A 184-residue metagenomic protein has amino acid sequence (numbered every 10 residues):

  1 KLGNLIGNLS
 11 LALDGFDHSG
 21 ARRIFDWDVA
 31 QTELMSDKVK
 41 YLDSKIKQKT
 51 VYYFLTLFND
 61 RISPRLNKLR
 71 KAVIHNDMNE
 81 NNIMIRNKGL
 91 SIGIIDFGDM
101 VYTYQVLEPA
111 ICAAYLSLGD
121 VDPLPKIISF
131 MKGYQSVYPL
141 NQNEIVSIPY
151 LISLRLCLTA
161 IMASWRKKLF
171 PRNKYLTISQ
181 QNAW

Functional and structural regions predicted by a protein language model:
K1-I46, L69-K71: A cross-family kinase active-site recognition segment
G3, Y52-L55, H75, A110: Generic structural concept
D28-A30, F54, L151: Short acidic/histidine-centered micro-motifs embedded in hydrophobic/aromatic stretches that mark compact functional
K40-Y41, T159-W184: ATP/Mg2+ or Mg2+-diphosphate-binding catalytic cores that bind nucleotide phosphates or diphosphates via glycine-rich
K47-P64: Mechanochemical coupling/switch segment within NTP-driven translocation systems
N59-L107: Active-site acidic catalytic loop and adjacent metal/ATP-binding pocket of ATP-dependent phosphoryl transfer enzymes
Q105-P139, S153-P171: Active-site activation/catalytic loop segments of kinase-like enzymes and analogous catalytic loops in related
Q142-I152: All-alpha amphipathic helical-bundle segments outside canonical DNA-binding/catalytic cores that form hydrophobic
